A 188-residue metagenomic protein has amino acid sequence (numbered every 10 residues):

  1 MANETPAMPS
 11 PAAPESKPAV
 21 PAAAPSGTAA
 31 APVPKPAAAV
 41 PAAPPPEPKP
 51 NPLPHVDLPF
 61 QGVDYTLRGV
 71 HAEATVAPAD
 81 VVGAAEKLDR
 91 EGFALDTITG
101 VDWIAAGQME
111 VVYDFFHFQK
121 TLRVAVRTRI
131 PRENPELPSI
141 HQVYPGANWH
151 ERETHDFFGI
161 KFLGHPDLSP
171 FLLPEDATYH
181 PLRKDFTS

Functional and structural regions predicted by a protein language model:
M1-S188: Terminal low-complexity/charged segments
